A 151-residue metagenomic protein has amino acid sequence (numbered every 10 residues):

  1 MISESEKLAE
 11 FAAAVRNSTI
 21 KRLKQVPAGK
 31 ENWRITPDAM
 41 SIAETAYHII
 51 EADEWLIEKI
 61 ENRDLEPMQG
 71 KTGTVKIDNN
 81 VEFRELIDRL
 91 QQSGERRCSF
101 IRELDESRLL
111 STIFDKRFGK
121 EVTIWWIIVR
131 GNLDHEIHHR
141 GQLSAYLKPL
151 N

Functional and structural regions predicted by a protein language model:
M1-E6: Basic/polar N-terminal segments that are highly enriched at the extreme N-terminus, encompassing both cleavable
A9-A13, N17-L23, K30-T74, D115-N151: Short, contiguous alpha-helical
N17, K21, Q92-S99, E103 (+1 more regions): A generic structural signal for well-ordered alpha-helical segments enriched in polar/charged residues
G29, R102-G119: Acidic catalytic patch
K59, D64-I101: Helix-adjacent hinge/juxtasegments
